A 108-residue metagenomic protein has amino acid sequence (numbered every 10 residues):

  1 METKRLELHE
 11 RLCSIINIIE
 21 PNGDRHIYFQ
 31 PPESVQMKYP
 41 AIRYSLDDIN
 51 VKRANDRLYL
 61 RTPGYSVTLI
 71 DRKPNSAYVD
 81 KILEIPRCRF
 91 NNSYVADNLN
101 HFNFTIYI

Functional and structural regions predicted by a protein language model:
M1-I49: Small/polar-rich, solvent-exposed N-terminal microdomains that initiate assembly or binding
Q36, R57-T62, A96-N98: A generic structural micro-feature
Y39, D71-P74: Short, exposed beta-strand "edge-strand" segments with a Pro/Gly-rich flavor and a Y/T-containing core
L46-I49, R61-S66, P86-R89: Short, low-complexity, polar/charged sequence segments that are solvent-exposed and flexible
I49-N55: A short, acidic/glycine-rich surface segment
R61-R72, N100-I108: Oligomerization/assembly interface segments of phage tail-like spikes and tubes
P74-K81: Short, conserved charged micro-motifs
K81-I108: Acidic-leaning, charged glycine-interspersed low-complexity segments
